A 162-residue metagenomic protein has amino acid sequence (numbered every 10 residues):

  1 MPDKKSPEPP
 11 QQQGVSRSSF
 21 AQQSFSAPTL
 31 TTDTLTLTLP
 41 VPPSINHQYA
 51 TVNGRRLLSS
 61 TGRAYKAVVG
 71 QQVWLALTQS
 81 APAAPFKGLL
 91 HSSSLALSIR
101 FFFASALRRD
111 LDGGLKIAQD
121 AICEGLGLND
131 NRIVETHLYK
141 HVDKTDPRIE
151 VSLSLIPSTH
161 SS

Functional and structural regions predicted by a protein language model:
P2-S162: Acidic, proline/glycine-enriched N-terminal capping motif
